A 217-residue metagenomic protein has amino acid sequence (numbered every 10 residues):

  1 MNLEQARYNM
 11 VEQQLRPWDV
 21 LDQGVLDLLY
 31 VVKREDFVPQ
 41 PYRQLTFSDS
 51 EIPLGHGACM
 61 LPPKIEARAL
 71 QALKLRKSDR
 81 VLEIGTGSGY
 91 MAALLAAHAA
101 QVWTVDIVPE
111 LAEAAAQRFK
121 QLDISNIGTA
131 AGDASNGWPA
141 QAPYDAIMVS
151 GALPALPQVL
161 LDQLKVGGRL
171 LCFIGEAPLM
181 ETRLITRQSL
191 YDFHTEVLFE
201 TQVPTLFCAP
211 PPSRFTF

Functional and structural regions predicted by a protein language model:
M1-L82, Y90-L94, H98, L111-Q117 (+5 more regions): Class I SAM-dependent transferase core
K74-H194: Conserved nucleotide-cofactor-binding alpha/beta core module
